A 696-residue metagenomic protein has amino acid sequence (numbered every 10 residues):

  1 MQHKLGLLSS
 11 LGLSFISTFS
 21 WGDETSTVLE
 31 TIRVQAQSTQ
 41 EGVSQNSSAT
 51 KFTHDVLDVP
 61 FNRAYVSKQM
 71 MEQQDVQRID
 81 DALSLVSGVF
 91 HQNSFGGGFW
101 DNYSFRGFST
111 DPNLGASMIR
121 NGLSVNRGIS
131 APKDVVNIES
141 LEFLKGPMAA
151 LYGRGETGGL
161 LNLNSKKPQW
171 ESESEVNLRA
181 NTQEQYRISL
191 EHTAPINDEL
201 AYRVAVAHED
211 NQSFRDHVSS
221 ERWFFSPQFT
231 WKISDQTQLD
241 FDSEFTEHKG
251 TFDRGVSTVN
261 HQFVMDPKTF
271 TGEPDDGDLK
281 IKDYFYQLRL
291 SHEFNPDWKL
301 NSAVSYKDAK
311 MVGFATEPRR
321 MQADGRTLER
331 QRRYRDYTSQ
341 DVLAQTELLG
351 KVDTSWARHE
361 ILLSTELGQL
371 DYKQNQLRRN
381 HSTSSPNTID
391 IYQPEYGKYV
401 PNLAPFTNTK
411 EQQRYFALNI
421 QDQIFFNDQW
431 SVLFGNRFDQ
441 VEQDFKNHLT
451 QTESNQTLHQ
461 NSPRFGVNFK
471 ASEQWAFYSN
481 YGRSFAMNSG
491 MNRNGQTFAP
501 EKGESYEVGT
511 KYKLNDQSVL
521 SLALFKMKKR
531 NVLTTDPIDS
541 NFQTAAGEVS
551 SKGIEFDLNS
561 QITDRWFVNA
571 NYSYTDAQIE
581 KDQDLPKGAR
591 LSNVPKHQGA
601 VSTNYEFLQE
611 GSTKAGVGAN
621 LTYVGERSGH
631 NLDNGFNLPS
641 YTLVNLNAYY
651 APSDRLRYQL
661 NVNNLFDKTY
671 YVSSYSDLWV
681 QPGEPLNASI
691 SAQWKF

Functional and structural regions predicted by a protein language model:
V28-E171, V508: Acidic, small-polar-rich N-terminal luminal/periplasmic segments of exported/outer-membrane proteins
L114, R127, V136-E139, A150-P227 (+4 more regions): Outer-membrane beta-barrel translocator/receptor signature
E209, S213, W223-E293, Y306-S339 (+4 more regions): Acidic/polar loop-and-plug regions of large Gram-negative outer-membrane beta-barrel proteins
K232-S234, S339, R358-L370, T409-K529 (+3 more regions): Structural signature of Gram-negative outer-membrane beta-barrels, strongest in the C-terminal barrel of TonB-dependent
L288-A309, R330-K446, K470: Face-selective signature of the C-terminal outer-membrane beta-barrel domain
R289-S305, A309-A315, K470, A476-F477 (+2 more regions): Membrane-embedded beta-barrel scaffold of Gram-negative outer-membrane proteins
Q429, K526, A545-N631, F666-D667 (+1 more regions): Gram-negative outer-membrane beta-barrel transporters
T622-H630, Y649-F696: C-terminal beta-signal and adjacent terminal beta-strands/loops of Gram-negative outer-membrane beta-barrel proteins
